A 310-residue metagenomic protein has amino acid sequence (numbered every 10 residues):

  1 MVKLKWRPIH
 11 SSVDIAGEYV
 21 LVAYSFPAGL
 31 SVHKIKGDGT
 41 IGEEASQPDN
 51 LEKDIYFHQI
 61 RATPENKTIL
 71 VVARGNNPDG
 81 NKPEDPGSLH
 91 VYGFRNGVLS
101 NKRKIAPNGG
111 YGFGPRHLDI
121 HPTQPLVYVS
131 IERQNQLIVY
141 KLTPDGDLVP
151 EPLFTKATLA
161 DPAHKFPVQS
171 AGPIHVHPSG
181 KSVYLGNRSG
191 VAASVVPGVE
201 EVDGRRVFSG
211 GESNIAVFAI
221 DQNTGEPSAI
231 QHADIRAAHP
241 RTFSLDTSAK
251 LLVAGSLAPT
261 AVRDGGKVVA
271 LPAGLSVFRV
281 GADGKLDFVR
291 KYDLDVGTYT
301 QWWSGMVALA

Functional and structural regions predicted by a protein language model:
M1-L4, P48-K53, I105-Y111, H164-F166 (+2 more regions): Surface loop/turn motifs at the tips and blade-to-blade linkers of beta-strand repeat domains
V2-P64: Asp-box/WD-like beta-propeller blade repeats and closely related beta-sheet repeat scaffolds
A16-E18, E65-K67, T123-P125, S179-K181 (+1 more regions): Short coil/turn segments that connect the beta-strands within blades of beta-propeller domains
A23-A28, N77-G87, S130-R133, A192-S213 (+1 more regions): Short, solvent-exposed loop/turn segments at conserved positions within beta-propeller repeat blades
S25-P27, I35, R74-N76, E84 (+5 more regions): Short loop/turn segments immediately following the C-termini of beta-strands
V32-I41, V91-L99, Y140-E151, V217-E226 (+1 more regions): Short loop/turn segments immediately following beta-strands, especially the blade-tip and inter-blade linker loops
